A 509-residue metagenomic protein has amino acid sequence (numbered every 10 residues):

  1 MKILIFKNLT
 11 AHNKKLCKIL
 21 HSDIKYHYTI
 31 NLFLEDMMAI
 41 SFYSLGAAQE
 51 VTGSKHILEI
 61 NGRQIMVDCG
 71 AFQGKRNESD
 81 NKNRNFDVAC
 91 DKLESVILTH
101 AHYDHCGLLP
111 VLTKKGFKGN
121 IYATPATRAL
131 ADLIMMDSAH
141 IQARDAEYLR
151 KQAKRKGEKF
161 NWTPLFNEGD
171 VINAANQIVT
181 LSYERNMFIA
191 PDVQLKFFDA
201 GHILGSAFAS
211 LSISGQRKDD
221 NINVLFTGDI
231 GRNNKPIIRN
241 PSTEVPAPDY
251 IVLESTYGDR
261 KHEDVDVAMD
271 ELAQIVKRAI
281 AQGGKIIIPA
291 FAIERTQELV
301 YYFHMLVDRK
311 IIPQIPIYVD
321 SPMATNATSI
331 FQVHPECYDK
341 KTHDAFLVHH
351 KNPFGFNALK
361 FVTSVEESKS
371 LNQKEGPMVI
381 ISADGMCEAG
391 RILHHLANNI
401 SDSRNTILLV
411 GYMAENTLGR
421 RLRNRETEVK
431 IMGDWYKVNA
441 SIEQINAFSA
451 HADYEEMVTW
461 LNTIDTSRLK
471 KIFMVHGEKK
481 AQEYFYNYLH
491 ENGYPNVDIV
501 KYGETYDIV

Functional and structural regions predicted by a protein language model:
D23-M37: Short, Lys/Arg-enriched N-terminal segments with co-localized hydrophobic residues within the first ~10-30 amino acids
A39-D87, S95, F208-T227, Y250 (+1 more regions): Conserved beta-strand hairpin/beta-sheet module of binuclear metal-dependent hydrolase folds, prominently
A48-E50, I60-G119, A123-A174, R232-P241 (+4 more regions): Pre-active-site segment of Zn-dependent metallo-hydrolases
C69, L93-H102, L109, I121-T124 (+9 more regions): Active-site neighborhood of phospho(di)ester-bond hydrolases with catalytic His/Asp-centered motifs
S138-I203, P335-K374: Metallo-beta-lactamase
F208, N233-D320, T406-G411, V429-N492: Cap/insert and terminal regions of metallo-dependent hydrolase folds
I275-E415: Hard-cation-handling environments
